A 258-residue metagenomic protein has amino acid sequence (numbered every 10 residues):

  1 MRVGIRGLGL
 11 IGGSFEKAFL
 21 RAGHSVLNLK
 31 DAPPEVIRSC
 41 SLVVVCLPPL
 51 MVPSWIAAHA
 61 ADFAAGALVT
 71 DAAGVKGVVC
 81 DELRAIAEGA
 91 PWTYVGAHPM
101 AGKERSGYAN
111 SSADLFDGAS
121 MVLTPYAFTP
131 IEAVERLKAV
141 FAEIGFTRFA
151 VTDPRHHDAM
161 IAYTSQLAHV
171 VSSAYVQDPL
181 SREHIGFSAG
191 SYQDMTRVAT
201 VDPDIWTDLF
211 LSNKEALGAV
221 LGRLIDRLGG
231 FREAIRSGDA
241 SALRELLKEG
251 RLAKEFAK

Functional and structural regions predicted by a protein language model:
M1-R38, L42: NAD(P)+-binding Rossmann beta1-loop-alpha1 motif at the extreme N-terminus of oxidoreductases
I37-V43, D62-A67: Short acidic/histidine-rich motifs immediately flanking catalytic phosphotransfer sites in two-component signaling
V44-V45, T70, H169: Redox-cofactor binding/interface segments in oxidoreductases and associated redox assembly factors
C46-P48, A73, P125: Glycine-rich, N-terminal phosphate-binding loop of Rossmann-like dinucleotide-binding domains
W55-A109: Rossmann-like NAD(P)(H) cofactor-binding subdomain of soluble oxidoreductases
L115-R197: Internal alpha-helical scaffold of NAD(P)-dependent oxidoreductase catalytic cores
E183-K254: Interdomain hinge/lid region at the active-site interface of Rossmann-like NAD(P)-dependent oxidoreductases
